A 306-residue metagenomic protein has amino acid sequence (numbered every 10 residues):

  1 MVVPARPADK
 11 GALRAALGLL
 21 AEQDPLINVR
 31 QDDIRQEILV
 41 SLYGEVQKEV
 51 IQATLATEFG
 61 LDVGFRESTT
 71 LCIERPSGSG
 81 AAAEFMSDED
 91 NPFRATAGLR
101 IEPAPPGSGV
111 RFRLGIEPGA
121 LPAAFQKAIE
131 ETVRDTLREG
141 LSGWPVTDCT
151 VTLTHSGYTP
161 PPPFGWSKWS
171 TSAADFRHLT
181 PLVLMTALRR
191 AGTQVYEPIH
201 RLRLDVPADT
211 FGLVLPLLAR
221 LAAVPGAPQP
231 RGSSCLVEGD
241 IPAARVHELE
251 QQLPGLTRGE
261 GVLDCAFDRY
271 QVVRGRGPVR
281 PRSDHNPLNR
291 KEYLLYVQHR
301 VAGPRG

Functional and structural regions predicted by a protein language model:
M1-G306: Accessory interaction regions appended to the cores of large information-processing enzymes
